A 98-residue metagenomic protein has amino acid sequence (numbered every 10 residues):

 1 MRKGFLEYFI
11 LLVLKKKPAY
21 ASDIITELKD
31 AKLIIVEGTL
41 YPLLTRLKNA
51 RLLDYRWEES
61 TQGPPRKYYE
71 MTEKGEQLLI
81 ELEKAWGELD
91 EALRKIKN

Functional and structural regions predicted by a protein language model:
M1-T39: N-terminal helix-turn-helix DNA-binding core of bacterial DNA-binding proteins
F9-L12, T45, D54, I80: A cross-family signal for key residues in well-ordered alpha-helices that form functional helical elements
L40-P42, R46-L47: Basic amphipathic alpha-helical segments that dock to polyanions
R51: Glycine-centered, phosphate/nucleic-acid-interacting loop/turn motifs that mediate DNA/RNA or nucleotide
R56-S60: Conserved catalytic-core motifs of GNAT/GCN5-like acyltransferases
T61, P65-E83: Basic, amphipathic "hinge/linker" alpha-helix immediately C-terminal to the N-terminal HTH DNA-binding motif
Q77-N98: Amphipathic alpha-helical dimerization/coiled-coil segments that flank or bridge DNA-binding/regulatory modules
